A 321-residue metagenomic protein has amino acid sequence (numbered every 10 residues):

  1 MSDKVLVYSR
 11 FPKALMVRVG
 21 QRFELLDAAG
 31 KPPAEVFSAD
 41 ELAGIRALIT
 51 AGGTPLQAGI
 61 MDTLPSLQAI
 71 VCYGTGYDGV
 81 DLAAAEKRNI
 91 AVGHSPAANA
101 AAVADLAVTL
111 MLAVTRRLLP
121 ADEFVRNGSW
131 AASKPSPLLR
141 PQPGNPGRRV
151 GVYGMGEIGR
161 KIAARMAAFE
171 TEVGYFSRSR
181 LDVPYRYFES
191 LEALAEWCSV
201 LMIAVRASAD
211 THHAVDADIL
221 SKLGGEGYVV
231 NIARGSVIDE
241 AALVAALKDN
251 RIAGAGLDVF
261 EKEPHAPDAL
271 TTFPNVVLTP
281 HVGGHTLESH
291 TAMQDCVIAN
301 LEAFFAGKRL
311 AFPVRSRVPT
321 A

Functional and structural regions predicted by a protein language model:
M1-S95, E196, D216-S221: An N-terminal-biased, well-structured beta-alpha scaffold segment characteristic of Rossmann-like dinucleotide-binding
Y8, G151-Y153: Conserved N-terminal Rossmann-fold NAD(P)-binding element of oxidoreductases
L56-I60, S179-A269: Rossmann-like adenosine-cofactor binding region
R88, P96-R149, K161: Phosphate-binding beta-alpha-beta segment of Rossmann-like dinucleotide-binding domains, i.e., the NAD(P)
V92, E226-A321: Rossmann-like dinucleotide-binding domain for NAD(H)/NADP(H)
A104-E123, M166-T171, D295-F304, K308: Oxidoreductase and adenylate-handling cofactor-binding alpha/beta cores
I158: Hydrophobic/small residue at the entry helix of a nucleotide-binding pocket
A168-P184: NAD(P)-binding Rossmann-fold cofactor-contacting core
